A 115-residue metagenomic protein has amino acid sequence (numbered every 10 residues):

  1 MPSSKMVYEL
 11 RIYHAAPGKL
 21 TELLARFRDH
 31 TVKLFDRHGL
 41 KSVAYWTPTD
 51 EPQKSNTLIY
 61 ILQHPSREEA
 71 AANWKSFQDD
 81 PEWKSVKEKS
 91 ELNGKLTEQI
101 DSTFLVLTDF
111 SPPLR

Functional and structural regions predicted by a protein language model:
P2-S3, A25-V43, E51, Q63-T103: An amphipathic, aromatic/His-enriched active-site/gating alpha helix that lines ligand/cofactor pockets
S3-L24, H30, L34, S42 (+2 more regions): Surface-exposed interaction/gating patches
E51-P52, S111: Flexible, glycine-rich phosphate/dinucleotide-binding loops and adjacent beta-alpha linkers at cofactor/substrate
Q53-L58: A short, glycine/Asx- and small/polar-enriched loop/turn that sits immediately N-terminal to a beta-strand
